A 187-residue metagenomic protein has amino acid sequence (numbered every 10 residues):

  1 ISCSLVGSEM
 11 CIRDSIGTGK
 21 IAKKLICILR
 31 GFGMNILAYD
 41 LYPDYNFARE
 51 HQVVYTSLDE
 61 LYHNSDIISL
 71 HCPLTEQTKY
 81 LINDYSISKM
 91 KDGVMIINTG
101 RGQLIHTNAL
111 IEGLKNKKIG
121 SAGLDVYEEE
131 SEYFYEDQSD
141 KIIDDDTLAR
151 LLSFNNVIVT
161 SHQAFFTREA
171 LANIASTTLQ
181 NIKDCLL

Functional and structural regions predicted by a protein language model:
I1-G7, C11-I12: Single conserved hydrophobic/aromatic residue that forms the stacking wall/gate of nucleotide- or nucleobase-binding
S8-E9, K24-C27: Phosphate-binding beta-alpha-beta segment of Rossmann-like dinucleotide-binding domains, i.e., the NAD(P)
T18-G19: Glycine-rich Rossmann-fold phosphate-binding loop(s) that bind the pyrophosphate of adenine dinucleotide cofactors
G31-R49, Y127-E129: NAD(P)-binding Rossmann-fold cofactor-contacting core
H51-S65: Short acidic low-complexity segments
D66, C72-L74, G100-R101, Y127-E128: Short glycine-/small-residue-rich Rossmann-like dinucleotide-binding loops
Q77-I96: Rossmann-fold NAD(P) dinucleotide-binding segment
G93, Q103-L187: Rossmann-like dinucleotide-binding domain for NAD(H)/NADP(H)
